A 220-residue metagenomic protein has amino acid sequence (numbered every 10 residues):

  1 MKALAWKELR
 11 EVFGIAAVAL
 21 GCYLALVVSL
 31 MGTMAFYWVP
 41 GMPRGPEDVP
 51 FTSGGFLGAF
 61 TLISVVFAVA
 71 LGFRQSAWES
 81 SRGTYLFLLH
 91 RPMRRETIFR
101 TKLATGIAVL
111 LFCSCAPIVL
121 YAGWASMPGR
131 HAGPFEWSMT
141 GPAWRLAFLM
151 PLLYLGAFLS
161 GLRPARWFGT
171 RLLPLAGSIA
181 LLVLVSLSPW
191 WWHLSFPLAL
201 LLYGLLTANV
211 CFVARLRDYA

Functional and structural regions predicted by a protein language model:
M1-L20: Aromatic- and glycine-rich beta-strand/loop motifs that create alpha-glucan
A5, F99, L159-R163, L200-A220: Junction motif at the cytosolic side of a transmembrane helix
C22, F168-L182, L198-L201: Central hydrophobic cores of alpha-helical transmembrane segments in multi-pass integral membrane proteins
Y23, V27-A70, R100-R166, W190: Secretory targeting signals
Q75-T105: Helix-loop-helix units of permease transmembrane domains in multi-pass membrane transporters, especially ABC
E96, L182-W191, T207-L216: Juxtamembrane membrane-interface segments at transmembrane alpha-helix termini
L152-F158, L175-V185: Hydrophobic, membrane-inserted alpha-helices
P189-L202: Loop-to-transmembrane alpha-helix initiation sites
